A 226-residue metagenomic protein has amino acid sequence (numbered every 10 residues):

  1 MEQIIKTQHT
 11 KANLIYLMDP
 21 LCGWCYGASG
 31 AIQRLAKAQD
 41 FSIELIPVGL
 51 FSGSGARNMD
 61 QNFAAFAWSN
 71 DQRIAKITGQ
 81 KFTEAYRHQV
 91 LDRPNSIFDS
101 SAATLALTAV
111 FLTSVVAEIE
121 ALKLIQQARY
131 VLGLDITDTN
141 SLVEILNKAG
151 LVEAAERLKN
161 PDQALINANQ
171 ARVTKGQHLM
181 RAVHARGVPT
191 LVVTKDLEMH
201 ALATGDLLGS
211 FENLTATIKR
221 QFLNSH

Functional and structural regions predicted by a protein language model:
M1-F41: Basic/polar, acidic-poor N-terminal "presequence/leader" segments that form or can form short amphipathic helices
E2-Q3, N58-A65, S101, E144-L151: Short low-complexity stretches enriched in small and charged residues
I4-T7, F66-D71, A106, K148-A154: A broad, low-specificity signal for short, low-complexity segments enriched in glycine/proline and polar/charged
L21, S29-K37, F41, L124-H226: C-terminal cap of thioredoxin/glutaredoxin-like
Y26-L132: Structural alpha/beta surface segment adjacent to cysteine/selenocysteine redox centers across thiol/disulfide enzymes
